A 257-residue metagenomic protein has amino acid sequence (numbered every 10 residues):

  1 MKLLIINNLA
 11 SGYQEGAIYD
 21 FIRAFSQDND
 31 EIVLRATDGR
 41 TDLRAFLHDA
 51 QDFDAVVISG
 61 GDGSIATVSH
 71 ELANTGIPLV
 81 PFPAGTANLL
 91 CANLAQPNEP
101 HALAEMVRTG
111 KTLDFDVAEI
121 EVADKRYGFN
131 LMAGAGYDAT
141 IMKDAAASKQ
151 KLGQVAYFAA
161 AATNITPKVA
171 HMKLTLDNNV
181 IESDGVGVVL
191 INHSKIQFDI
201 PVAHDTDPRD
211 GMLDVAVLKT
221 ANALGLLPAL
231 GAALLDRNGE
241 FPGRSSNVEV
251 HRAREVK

Functional and structural regions predicted by a protein language model:
M1-S59, A66, H70, H101-E105: ATP/NTP phosphate-donor binding region
I6, A10, E15, L34-T37 (+2 more regions): Catalytic core of DAGKc-family lipid kinases
E15-G16, T67-S69, L90-A92, D199-I200 (+1 more regions): Short glycine-/acidic-enriched loop or helix-start segments at secondary-structure transitions that form or flank
G134, D138, V189-H204: Glycine-rich phosphate/pyrophosphate-binding beta-alpha loops
D138-I141, E182-D184, I196-D199, A223-L227: Short acidic/glycine-rich loop or secondary-structure boundary segments that cap or lie
K149-V155, D199-G225: Gly/Ser/Thr-rich active-site loops/lids in small-molecule metabolic enzymes that frequently grip phosphoryl groups
K168-A170, D184-V186, R209-D214, R252-V256: A generic structural signal for short beta-strands and their flanking turns/coil linkers
L176, D207, V217-K257: ATP/nucleoside-binding phosphotransfer catalytic cores, i.e., glycine-rich phosphate-binding loops
